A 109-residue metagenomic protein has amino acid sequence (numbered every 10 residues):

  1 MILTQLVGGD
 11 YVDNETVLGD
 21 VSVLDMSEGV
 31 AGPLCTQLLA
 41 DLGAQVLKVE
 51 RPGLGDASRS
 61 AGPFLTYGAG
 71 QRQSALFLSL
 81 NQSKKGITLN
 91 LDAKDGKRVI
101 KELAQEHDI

Functional and structural regions predicted by a protein language model:
I2-I109: N-terminal helix-loop segment corresponding to the beta1-alpha1 unit of nucleotide/adenylate-binding folds
